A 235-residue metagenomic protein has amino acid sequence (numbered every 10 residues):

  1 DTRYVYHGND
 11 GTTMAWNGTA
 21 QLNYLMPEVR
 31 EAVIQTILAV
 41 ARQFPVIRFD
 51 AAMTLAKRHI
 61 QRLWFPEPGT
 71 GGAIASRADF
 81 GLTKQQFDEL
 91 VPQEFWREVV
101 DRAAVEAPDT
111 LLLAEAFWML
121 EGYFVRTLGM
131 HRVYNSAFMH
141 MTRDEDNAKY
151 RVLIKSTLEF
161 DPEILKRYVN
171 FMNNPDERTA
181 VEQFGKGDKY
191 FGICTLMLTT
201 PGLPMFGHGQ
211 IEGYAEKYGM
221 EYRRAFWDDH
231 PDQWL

Functional and structural regions predicted by a protein language model:
D1-W234: Alpha-amylase-like alpha-glycosidases and glucanotransferases acting on alpha-linked glucans and related
